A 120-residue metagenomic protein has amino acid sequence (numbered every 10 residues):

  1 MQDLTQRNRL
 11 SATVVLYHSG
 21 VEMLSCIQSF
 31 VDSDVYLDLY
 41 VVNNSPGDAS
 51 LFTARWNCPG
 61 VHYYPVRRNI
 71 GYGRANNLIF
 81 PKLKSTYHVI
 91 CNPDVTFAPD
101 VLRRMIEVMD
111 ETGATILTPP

Functional and structural regions predicted by a protein language model:
M1-S29: N-proximal low-complexity "stem/linker" segments adjacent to membrane-targeting elements
C26, S50-L51, N76, D100-L102: Acidic donor-diphosphate engagement hotspot in glycosyltransferases and nucleotidyltransferases that stabilizes
Q28-L37: Short, acidic, metal-binding catalytic loop of nucleotide-sugar glycosyltransferases
N43-F52: A conserved acidic beta->alpha catalytic loop
V66-L83: Glycine-rich, basic loop-to-helix element that forms the pyrophosphate-binding segment of sugar-nucleotide handling
H88: Short aromatic/hydrophobic "clamp" motif used to bind/position activated sugar donors
N92-T96: The conserved acidic donor/metal-binding loop of glycosyltransferases
D100-P120: Conserved donor NDP-sugar-binding/catalytic core segment of glycosyltransferases
